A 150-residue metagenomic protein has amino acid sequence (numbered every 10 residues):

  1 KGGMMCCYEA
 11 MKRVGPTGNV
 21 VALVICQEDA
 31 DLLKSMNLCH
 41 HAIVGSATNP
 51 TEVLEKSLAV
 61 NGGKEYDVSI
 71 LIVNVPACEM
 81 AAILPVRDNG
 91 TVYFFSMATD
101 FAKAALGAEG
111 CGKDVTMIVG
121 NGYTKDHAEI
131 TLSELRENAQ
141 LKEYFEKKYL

Functional and structural regions predicted by a protein language model:
G3-C7: N-terminal Rossmann-fold NAD(P) dinucleotide-binding loop
E9-G15, K34-N37, L84-R87, A108-G112: Short, surface-exposed basic-aromatic patches at helix termini and helix-loop junctions that form
M11-A77: Adenosine-nucleotide cofactor-binding segment
T17, C39, T116, Q140-K142: A general structural signal for well-ordered secondary-structure junctions
A22, G122, K147-K148: Proline- and acidic/polar-enriched loop/turn elements at helix boundaries
G63, S133-L150: C-terminal capping/lid region of NAD(P)-dependent oxidoreductase domains
V73-N138: Glycine-rich phosphate-binding loop and adjacent beta-alpha segment of Rossmann(oid) nucleotide-cofactor-binding
